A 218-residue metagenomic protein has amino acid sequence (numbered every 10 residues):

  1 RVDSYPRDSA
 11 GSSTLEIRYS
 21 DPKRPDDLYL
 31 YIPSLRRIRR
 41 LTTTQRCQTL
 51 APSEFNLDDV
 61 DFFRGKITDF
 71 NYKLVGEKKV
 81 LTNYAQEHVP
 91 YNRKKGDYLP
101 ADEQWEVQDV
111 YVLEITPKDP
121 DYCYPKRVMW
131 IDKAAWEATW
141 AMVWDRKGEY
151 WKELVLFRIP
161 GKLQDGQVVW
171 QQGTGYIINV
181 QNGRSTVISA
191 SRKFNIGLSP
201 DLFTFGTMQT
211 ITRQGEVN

Functional and structural regions predicted by a protein language model:
V2-D21, P25-G65, Y98-F203: Gly/Pro-enriched, hydrophobic low-complexity segments that function as extracytoplasmic propeptides/linkers
N56, N71, N83, N92 (+3 more regions): Detector for Asparagine
F62-Q104, D109-Y111: C-terminal amphipathic alpha-helical segment
I196-N218: Gram-negative outer-membrane assembly/targeting C-terminal domains
